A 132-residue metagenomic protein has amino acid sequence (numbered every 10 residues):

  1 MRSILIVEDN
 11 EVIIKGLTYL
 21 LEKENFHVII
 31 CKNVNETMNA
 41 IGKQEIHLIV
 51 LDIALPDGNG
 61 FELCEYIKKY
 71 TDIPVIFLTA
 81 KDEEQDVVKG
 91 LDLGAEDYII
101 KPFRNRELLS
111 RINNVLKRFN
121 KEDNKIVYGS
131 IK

Functional and structural regions predicted by a protein language model:
M1-F119: N-terminal/domain-start alpha-helical segments
N114-K132: Short, Lys/Arg-enriched segments at the junction into DNA-binding effector domains of transcriptional regulators
